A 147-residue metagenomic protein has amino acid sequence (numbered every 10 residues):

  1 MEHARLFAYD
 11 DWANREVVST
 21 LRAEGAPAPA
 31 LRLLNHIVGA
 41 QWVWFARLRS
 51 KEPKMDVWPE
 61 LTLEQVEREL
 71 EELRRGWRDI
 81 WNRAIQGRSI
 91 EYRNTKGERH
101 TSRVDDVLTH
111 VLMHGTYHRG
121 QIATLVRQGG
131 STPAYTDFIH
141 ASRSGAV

Functional and structural regions predicted by a protein language model:
A4-V57, K96-V147: Short, contiguous alpha-helical
P53-N94: Helix-adjacent hinge/juxtasegments
